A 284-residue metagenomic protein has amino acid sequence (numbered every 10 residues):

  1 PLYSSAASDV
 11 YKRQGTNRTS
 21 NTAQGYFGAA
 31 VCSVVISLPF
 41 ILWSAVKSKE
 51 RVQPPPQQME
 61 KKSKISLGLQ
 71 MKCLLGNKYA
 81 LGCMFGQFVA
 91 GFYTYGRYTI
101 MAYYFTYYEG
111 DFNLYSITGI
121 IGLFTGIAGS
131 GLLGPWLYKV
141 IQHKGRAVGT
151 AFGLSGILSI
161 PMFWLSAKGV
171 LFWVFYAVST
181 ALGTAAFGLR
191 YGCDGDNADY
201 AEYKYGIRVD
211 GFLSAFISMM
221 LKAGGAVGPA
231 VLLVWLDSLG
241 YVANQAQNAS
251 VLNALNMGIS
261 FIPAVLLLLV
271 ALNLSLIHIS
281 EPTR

Functional and structural regions predicted by a protein language model:
P1-Q14, I277-T283: Single conserved hydrophobic/aromatic residue that forms the stacking wall/gate of nucleotide- or nucleobase-binding
V35-P54, N273-L274: C-terminal membrane-cytosol helix-exit motif in multi-pass small-molecule transporters
P54-C83: Juxtamembrane intracellular "pre-TM" segments in multi-pass secondary transporters
G76-R97: Pair of pore-lining "gating" transmembrane helices in MFS-fold secondary transporters
T99-L114: Short amphipathic helix-loop junctions that connect adjacent transmembrane helices in Major Facilitator Superfamily/SLC
S130-H143: Helix-to-loop junctions at the C-terminal end of transmembrane segments in multipass secondary transporters
R146-I160: Structural signature of the two symmetry-related core transmembrane helices
W164-Y176: Helix-loop junctions at membrane interfaces in 12-TM secondary transporters
